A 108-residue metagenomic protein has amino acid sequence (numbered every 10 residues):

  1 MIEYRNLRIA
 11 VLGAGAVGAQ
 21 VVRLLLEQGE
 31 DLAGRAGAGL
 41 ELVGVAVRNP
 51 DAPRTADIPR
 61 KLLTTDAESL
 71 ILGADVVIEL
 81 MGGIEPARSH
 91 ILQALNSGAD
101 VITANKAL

Functional and structural regions predicted by a protein language model:
M1-A99: N-terminal glycine-/serine-/threonine-rich beta1-alpha1-beta2 phosphate-ribose binding loop of Rossmann-like
E68, K106-L108: Short, acidic/turn-prone active-site loops that include or flank metal/cofactor- and phosphate-binding residues
